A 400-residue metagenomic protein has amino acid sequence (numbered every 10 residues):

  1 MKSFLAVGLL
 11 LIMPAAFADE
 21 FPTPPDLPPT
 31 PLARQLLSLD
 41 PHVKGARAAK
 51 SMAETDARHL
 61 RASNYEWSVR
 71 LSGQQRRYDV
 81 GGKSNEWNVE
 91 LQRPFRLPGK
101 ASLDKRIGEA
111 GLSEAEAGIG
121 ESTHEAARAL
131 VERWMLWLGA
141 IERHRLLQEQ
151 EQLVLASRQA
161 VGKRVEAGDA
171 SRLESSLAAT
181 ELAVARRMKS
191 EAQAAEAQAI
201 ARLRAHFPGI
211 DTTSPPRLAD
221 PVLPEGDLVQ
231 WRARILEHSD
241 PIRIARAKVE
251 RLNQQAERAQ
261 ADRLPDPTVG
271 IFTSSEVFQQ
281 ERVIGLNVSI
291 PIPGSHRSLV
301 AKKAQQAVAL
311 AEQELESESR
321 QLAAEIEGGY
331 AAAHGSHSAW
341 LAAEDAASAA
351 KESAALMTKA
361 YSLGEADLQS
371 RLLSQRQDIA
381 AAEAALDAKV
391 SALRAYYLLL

Functional and structural regions predicted by a protein language model:
S3, D19-F21, S122-H238, G329-A332 (+4 more regions): Periplasmic alpha-helical coiled-coil/stalk elements that build and connect Gram-negative outer-membrane
F4-L9: Sec-dependent signal peptide hydrophobic core
M13-A15: N-terminal signal peptide c-region/cleavage motif recognized by signal peptidases
F17-G73, P94-F95, L103, E109 (+4 more regions): Bacterial Sec-pathway N-terminal export signals of envelope proteins
D19-D26, R61, R70-R106, T213-E225 (+1 more regions): Small/polar, glycine/serine/threonine/aspartate-rich low-complexity segments that form flexible
R34-K44, S51-E66, V89-I107, A117-H124 (+7 more regions): A glycine-/polar-enriched beta->alpha junction
V43-L60, S122-E151, L155-Q159, K163 (+4 more regions): Amphipathic alpha-helical coiled-coil segments
